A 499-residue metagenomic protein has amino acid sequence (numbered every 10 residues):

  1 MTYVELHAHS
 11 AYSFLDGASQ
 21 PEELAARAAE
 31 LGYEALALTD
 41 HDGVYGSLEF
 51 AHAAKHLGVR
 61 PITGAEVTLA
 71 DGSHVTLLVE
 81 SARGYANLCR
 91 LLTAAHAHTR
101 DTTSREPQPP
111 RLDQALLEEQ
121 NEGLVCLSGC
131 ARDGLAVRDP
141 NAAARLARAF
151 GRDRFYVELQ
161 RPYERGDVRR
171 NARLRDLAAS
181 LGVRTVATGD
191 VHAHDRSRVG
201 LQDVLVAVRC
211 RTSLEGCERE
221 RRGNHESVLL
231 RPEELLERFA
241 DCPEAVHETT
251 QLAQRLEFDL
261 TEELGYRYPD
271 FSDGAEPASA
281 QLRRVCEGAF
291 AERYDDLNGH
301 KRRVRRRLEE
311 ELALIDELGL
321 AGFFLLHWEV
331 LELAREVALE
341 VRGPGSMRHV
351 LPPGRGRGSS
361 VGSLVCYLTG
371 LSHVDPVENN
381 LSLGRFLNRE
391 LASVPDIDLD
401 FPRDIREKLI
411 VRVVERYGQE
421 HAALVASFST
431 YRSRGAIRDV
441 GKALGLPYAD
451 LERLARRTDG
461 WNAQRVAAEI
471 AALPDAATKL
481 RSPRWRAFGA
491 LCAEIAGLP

Functional and structural regions predicted by a protein language model:
M1-P499: Alpha-helical scaffold/interaction cores of sigma-54-like transcription cofactors and many family A DNA polymerases
